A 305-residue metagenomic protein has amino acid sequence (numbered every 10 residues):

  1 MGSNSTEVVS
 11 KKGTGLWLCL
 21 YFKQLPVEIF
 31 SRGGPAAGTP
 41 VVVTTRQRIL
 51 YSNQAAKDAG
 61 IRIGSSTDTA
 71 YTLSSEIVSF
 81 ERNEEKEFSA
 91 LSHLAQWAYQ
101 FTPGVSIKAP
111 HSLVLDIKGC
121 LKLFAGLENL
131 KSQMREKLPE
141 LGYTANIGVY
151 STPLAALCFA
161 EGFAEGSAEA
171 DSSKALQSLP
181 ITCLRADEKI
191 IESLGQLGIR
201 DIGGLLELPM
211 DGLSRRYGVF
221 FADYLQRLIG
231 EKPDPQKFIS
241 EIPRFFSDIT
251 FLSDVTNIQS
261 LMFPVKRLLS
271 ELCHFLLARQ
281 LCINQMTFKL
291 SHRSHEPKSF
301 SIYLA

Functional and structural regions predicted by a protein language model:
M1-V114, G119-L121, E128-E136, A145 (+4 more regions): Residues that scaffold, gate, or flank divalent-cation-dependent active/transport sites
T6, G15-W17, L73-I77, I191 (+1 more regions): DNA-contacting surface of Y-family translesion DNA polymerases
S31-G33, Q54, G126-E128, L157-F163 (+2 more regions): Short acidic, glycine/serine/threonine-rich loops at helix termini
A59, S172-E207: Amphipathic, charged-and-aliphatic alpha-helical interface segments that function as noncatalytic docking
R62, R82-A90, K122, G126-L130 (+4 more regions): Catalytic cores of large soluble enzymes that bind and process phosphate-bearing ligands
P110-L115, S151-A156, K189, L208 (+1 more regions): Short, conserved phosphate-binding/catalytic loop or strand-edge motifs used in phosphoryl-/nucleotidyl-transfer
G119-L121, Y150-A155, F163, R200 (+1 more regions): Short acidic/polar capping segments at secondary-structure boundaries
G126-D171, S178: Hydrophobic alpha-helical positions that pack around
